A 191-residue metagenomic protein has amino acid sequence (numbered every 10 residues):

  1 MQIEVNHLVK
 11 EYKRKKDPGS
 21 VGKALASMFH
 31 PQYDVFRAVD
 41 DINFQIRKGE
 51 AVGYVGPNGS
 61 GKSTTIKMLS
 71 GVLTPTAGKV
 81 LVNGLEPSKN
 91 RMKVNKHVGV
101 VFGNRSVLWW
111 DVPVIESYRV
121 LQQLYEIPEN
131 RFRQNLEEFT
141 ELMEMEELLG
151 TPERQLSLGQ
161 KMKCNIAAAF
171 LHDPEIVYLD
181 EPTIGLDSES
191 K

Functional and structural regions predicted by a protein language model:
S20-M28, R119, Q123, R131-L148: Conserved ABC ATPase "signature" region
G78-K89, V94: Conserved ABC transporter NBD signature motif
P152-L156: Conserved ABC ATPase signature
D173: Conserved catalytic motifs of ABC-family nucleotide-binding domains
V177-E181: Catalytic Walker B motif of ABC-type/P-loop ATPase nucleotide-binding domains
